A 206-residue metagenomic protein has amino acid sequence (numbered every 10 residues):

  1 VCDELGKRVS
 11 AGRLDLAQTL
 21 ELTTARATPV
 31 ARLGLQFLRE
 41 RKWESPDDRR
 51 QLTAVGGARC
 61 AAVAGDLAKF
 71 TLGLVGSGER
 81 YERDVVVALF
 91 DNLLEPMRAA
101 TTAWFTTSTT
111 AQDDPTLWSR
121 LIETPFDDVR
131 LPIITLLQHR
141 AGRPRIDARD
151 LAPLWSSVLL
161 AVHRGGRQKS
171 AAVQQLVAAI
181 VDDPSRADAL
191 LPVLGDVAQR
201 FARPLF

Functional and structural regions predicted by a protein language model:
V1, G34, L67, T101 (+2 more regions): Conserved hydrophobic register position within alpha-solenoid helical repeats
C2-D3, K69-F70, V86, A99-A100: A generic short-segment signal for beta-strand/edge and adjacent turn/coil regions
E4, Q18-T19, T23, M97 (+2 more regions): Functionally constrained cores in energy, signaling, and assembly domains
L5-L14, A25-P29, L38-D47, A58-A62 (+8 more regions): Alpha-helix capping and inter-helical loop/turn segments
A17, L33, D84-V85, A100 (+3 more regions): N-terminal functional modules and adjacent low-complexity/disordered segments of proteins
Q18-L20, R49-T53, V85-V87, L117-S119 (+2 more regions): Buried hydrophobic core positions in alpha-solenoid tandem helical repeats
T23, K42, G56, F90 (+3 more regions): A conserved position within tetratricopeptide repeats
R130, A152-V162, L194-P204: Amphipathic alpha-helical segments within extended alpha-helical solenoids and repeat-rich scaffolds in large
